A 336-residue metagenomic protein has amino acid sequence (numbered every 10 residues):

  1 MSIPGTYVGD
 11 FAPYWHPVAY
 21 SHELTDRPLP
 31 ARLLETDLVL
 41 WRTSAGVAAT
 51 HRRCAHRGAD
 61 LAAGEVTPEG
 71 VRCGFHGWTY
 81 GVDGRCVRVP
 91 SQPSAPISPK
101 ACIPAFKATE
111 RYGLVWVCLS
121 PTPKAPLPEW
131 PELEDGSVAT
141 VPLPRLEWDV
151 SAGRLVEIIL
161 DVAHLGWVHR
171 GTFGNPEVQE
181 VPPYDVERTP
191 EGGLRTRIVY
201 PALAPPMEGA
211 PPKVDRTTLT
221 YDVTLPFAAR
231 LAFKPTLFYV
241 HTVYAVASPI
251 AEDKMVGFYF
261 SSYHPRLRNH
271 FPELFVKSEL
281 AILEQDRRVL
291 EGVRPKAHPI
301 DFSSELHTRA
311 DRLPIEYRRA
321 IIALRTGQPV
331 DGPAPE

Functional and structural regions predicted by a protein language model:
S2-Y7, Y14-T140, E336: Rieske [2Fe-2S] iron-sulfur-binding domain
Y7-F11, F260-S261: Short, positively charged
D10-P13, Y239-V240: Short coil-to-beta-strand transition motifs
L127-E336: C-terminal catalytic domain of Rieske-type non-heme iron oxygenases
